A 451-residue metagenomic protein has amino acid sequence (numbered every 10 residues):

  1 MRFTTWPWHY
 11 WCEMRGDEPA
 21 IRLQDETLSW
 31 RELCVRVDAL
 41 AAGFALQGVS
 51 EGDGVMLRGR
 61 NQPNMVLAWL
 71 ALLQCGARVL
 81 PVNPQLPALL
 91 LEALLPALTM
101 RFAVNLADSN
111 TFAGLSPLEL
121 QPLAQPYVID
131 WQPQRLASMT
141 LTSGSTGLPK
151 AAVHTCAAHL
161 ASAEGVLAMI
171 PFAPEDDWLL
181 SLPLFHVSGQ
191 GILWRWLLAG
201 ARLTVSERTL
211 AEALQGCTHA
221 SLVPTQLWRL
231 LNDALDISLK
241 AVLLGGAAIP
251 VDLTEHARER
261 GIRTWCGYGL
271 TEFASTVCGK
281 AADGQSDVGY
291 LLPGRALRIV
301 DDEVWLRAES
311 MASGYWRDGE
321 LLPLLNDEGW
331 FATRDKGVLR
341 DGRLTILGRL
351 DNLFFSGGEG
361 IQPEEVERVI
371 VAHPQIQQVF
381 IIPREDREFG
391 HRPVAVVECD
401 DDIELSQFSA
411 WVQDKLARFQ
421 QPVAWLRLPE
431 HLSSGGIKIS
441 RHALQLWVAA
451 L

Functional and structural regions predicted by a protein language model:
F3-T5, A124-L141, L148, A157 (+1 more regions): Conserved pre-ATP/AMP-binding loop-to-beta segment of ANL
E26, A42-L86, G360: Conserved AMP-binding/adenylate-forming
S29-R31, A137-E164: Conserved AMP-binding A3 loop
L160-D177, L184-H219, P224-T225, R229: Conserved AMP-binding/adenylation subdomain of ANL enzymes
H219-L222, L230-Q285, A296: Gly/Ser/Thr-rich phosphate-binding loop
Y290-P293, V300-G329, E359-I361: Conserved ATP/PPi-binding loop(s) of AMP-dependent carboxylate-activating enzymes
A308, K336-Q420, L446: AMP-binding/adenylate-forming catalytic core of the ANL superfamily
L416-I439: AMP-binding/adenylate-forming catalytic domain of the ANL superfamily
